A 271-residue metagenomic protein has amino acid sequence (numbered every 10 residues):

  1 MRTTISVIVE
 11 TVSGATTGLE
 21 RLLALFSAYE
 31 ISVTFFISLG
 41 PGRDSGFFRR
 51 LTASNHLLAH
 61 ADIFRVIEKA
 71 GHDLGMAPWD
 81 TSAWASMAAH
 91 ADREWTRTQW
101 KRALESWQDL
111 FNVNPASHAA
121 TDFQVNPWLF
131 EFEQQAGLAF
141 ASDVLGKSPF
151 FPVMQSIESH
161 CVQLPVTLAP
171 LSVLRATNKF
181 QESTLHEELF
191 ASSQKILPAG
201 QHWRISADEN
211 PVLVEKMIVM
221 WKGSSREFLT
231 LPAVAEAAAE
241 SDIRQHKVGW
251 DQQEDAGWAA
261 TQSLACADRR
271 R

Functional and structural regions predicted by a protein language model:
M1-S117, D122-V162, Q181-A199, A207-R271: Catalytic alpha-helical scaffold of carbohydrate-active enzymes acting on polysaccharides/glycoconjugates
Q163-T177: Positively charged, amphipathic and often flexible ligand-engagement surfaces
H202: C-terminal active-site rim and adjoining tail of enzyme catalytic domains
